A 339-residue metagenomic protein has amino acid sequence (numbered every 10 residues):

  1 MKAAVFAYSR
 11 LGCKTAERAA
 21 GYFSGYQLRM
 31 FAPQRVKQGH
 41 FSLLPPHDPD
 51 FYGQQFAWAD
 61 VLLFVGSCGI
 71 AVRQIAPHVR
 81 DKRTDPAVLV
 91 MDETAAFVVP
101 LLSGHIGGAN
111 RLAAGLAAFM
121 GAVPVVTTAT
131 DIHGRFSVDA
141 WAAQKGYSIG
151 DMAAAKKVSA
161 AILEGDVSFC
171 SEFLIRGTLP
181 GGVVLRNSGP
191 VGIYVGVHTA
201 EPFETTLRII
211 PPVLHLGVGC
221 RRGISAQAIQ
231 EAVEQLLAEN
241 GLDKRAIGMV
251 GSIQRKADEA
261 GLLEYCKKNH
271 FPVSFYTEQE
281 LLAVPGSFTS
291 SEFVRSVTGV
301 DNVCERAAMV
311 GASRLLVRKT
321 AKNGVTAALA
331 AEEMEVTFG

Functional and structural regions predicted by a protein language model:
M1-V5: Extreme N-terminal starter segment of soluble prokaryotic enzymes
A7-S9: Glycine-rich adenosine-cofactor-binding loop
L11-L28, A32-V36, S42-P46, Q55-A57 (+5 more regions): Conserved mixed alpha/beta catalytic, RNA-binding, or beta-rich assembly cores of soluble enzyme, regulatory
A16, A307-A308: Long alpha-helical scaffolds
D48-D50: A short, well-structured juxtamembrane/interface segment
R245-A246, G251-R306, A312-L315, K319-V325 (+1 more regions): C-terminal non-catalytic interaction/assembly regions of soluble proteins
